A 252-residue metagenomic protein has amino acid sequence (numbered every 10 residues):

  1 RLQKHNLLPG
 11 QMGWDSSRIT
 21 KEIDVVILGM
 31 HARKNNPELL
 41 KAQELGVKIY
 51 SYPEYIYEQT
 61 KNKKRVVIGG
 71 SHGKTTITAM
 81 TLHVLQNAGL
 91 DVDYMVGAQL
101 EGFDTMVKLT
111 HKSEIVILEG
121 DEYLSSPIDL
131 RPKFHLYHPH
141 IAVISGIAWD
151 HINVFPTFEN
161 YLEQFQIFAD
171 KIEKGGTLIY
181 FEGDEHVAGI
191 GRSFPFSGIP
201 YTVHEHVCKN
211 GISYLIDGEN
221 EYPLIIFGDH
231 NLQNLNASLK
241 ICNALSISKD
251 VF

Functional and structural regions predicted by a protein language model:
R1-Q11: Long, basic/Gly/Ser/Thr-rich N-terminal segments that mediate initial subcellular attachment or targeting
Q3-K4, S17-K21, M30-Y180, H186-P195 (+2 more regions): Phosphate-binding loop of NTP-binding sites
N87-Y94, E221, D229, A244-F252: Phosphate-handling active-site elements
L130-P132, Y222-D229: A short glycine-threonine-serine/GTX helix/turn-capping micro-motif
S193-H204, C242-F252: Gly/charged, well-structured mid-domain segments that form the phosphate/adenylate-handling core of ATP-dependent
V203-E221: Acidic-glycine-rich active-site phosphate/pyrophosphate-binding loop
I226-S238: Short glycine/threonine-rich catalytic loop with a Thr-x-Gly-x-Asp
